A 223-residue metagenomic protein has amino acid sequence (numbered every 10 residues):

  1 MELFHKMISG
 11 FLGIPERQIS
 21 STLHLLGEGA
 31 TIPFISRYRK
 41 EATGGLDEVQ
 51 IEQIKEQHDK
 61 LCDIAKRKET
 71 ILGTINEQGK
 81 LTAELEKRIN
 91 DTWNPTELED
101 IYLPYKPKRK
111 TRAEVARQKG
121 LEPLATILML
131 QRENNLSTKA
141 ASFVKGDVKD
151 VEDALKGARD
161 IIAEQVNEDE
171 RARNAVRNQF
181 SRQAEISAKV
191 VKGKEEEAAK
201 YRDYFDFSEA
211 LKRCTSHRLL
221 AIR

Functional and structural regions predicted by a protein language model:
M1-S20, G27: Generic start-of-chain signal for non-secretory N-termini
E2, A42-T43, V49: Phosphate- and other anionic-substrate recognition elements at nucleic-acid/protein interfaces
E2-K6, P33, E69, R109: A generic alpha-helix surface/boundary motif
I8, S21, A30-G45: Feature marking long nucleic-acid-engaging regions of large polymerase/nuclease enzymes
S20-L23, I54-D59: A ubiquitous short alpha-helical element
H24-L25, D91: Short alpha-helical segment immediately N-terminal to, or the first helix within, an HTH/HTH-like DNA-binding domain
Q50-Q53, K60, I64-T74, Q78-R223: Duplex nucleic acid-engaging cores and interfaces of nucleic-acid transaction enzymes
